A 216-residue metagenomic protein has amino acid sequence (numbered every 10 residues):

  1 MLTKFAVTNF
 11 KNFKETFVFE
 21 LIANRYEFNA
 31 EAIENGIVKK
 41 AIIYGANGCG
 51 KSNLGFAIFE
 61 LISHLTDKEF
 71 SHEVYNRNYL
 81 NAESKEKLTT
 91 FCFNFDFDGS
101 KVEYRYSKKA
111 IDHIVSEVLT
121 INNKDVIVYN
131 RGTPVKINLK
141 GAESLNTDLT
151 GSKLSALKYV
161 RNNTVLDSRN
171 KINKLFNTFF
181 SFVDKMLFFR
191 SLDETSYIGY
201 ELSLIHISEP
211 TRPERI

Functional and structural regions predicted by a protein language model:
M1-F59: Pre-Walker A-like glycine/lysine-rich segment at the N-terminus of P-loop NTPase domains
F5, T89-N94, I114-I121: Short polybasic amphipathic segments
T8-K11, D96-S100, N122: Short strand-coil-strand connectors
E15-T16, S63-H64, I216: Active-site-proximal flexible loops/turns
L21-A23, V118-I121, E209: Residue-level signal for short segments within beta-strands and strand-turn junctions of well-structured beta-sheet
A41-I42, G55-I111: Conserved P-loop NTP-binding catalytic core
K101-L204: A sensor for short, sequence-defined functional sites
I205-I216: Single conserved hydrophobic/aromatic residue that forms the stacking wall/gate of nucleotide- or nucleobase-binding
